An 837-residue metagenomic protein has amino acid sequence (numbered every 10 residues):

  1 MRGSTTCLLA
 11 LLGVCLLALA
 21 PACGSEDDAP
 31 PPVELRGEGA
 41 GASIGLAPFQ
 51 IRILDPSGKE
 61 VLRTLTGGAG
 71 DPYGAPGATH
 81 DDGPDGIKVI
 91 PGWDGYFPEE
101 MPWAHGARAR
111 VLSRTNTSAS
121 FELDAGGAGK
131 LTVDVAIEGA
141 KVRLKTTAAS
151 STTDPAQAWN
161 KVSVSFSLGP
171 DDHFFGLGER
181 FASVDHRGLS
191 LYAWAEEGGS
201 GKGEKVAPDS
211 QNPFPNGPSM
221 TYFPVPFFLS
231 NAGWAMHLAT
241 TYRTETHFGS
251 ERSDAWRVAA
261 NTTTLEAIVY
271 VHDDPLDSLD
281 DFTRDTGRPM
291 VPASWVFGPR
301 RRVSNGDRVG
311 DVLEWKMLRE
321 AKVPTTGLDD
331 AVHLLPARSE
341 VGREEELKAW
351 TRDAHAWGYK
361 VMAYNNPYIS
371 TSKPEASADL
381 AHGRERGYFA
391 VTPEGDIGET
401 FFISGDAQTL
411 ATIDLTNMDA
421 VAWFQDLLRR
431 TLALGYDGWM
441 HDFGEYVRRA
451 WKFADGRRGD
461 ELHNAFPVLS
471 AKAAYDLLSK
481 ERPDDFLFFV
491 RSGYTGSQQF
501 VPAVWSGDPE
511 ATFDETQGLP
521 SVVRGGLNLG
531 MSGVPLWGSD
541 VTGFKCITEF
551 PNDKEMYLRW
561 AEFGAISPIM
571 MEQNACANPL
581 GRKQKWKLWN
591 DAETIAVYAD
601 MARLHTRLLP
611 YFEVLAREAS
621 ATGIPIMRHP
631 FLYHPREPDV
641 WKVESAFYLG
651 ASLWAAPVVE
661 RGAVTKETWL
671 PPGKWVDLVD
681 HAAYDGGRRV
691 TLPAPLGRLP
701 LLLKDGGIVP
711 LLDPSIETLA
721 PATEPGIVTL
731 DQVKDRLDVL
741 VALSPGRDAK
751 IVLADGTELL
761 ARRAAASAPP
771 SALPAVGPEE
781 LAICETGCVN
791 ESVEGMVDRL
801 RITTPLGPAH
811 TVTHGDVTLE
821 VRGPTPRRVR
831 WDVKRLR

Functional and structural regions predicted by a protein language model:
M1-L12: Bacterial N-terminal signal peptides that target proteins for export
L19-A22: C-terminal motif of bacterial Sec signal peptides marking the signal peptidase cleavage site
G24-E26: Bacterial signal peptide processing site
A29-D81, E122, A128-D154, W669-L670: Beta-strand-rich N-terminal accessory domains
P32-V33, A47, E60-S118, E245-F248 (+3 more regions): Non-catalytic C-terminal accessory modules of carbohydrate-active enzymes
S57-K59, L65-A69, L131-K141, P155-D172 (+2 more regions): Extended Gly/Ser/Thr-rich low-complexity repeat segments, especially those forming or decorating extracellular
D124-A128, I137-L144, A149-R698, K704: Catalytic-domain carbohydrate-binding cleft regions of carbohydrate-active enzymes
D442, P808-R837: Intrinsically disordered, low-complexity linkers and stems that provide flexible hinges in membrane-associated
